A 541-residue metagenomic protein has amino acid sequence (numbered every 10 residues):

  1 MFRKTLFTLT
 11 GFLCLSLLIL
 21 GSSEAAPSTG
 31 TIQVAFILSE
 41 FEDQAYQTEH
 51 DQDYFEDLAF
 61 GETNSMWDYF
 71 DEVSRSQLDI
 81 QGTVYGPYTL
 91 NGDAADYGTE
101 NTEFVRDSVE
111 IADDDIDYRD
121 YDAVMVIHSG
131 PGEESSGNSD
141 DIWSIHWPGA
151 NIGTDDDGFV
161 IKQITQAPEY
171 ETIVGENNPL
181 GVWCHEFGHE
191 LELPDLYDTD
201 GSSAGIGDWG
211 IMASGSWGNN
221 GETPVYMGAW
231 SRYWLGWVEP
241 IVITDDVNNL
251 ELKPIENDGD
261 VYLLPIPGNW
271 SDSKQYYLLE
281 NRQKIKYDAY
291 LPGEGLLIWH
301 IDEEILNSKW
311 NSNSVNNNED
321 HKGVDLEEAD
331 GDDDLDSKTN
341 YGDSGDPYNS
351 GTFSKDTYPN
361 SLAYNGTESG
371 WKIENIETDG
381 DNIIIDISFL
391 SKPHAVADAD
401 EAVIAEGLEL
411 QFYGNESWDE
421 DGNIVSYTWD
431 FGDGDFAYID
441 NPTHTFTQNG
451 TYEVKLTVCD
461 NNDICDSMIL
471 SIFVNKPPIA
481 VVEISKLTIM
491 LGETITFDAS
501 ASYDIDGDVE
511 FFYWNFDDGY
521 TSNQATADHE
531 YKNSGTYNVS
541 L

Functional and structural regions predicted by a protein language model:
M1-A25: Sec-dependent, cleavable N-terminal signal peptides
T31-A35, Y118-V124, D272-Y276: Loop/turn elements at helix/coil->beta-strand transitions in domains of secreted/extracellular proteins
A35-E40, A45-E56, F60-V84, S136-E176 (+1 more regions): Non-catalytic C-terminal accessory/binding modules of secreted extracellular proteins
I37-E42, I127-P131, L193-P194, S214-W217 (+2 more regions): Active-site-proximal beta-strand/loop segments in catalytic clefts of secreted hydrolases
P131-I145, T199, N220-G221: Secretory-pathway/luminal and periplasmic proteins that interact with or process carbohydrate-rich
G181-D195, L279: Active-site recognition of the HExxH zinc-binding catalytic motif
G205-V242, N375: Post-HExxH zinc-binding segment in Zn-dependent metallohydrolases
L390-L541: Extracellular/lumenal mature domains of secreted and surface-exposed proteins
